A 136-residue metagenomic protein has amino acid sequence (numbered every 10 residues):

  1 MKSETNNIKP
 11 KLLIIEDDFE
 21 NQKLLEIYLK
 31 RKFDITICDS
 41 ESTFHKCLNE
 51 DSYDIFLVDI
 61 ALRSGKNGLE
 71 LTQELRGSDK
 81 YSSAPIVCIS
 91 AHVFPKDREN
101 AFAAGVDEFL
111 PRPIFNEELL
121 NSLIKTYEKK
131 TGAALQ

Functional and structural regions predicted by a protein language model:
D18-I37, E41-S42: Two-component/phosphorelay signaling modules centered on CheY-like receiver
D51-L62: Active-site beta3 strand of CheY-like receiver
S52-D54, K80-P85: His-Asp phosphorelay/catalytic-motif detector in bacterial-type signaling
N67-S82: Short amphipathic alpha-helix used as the core "switch/output" element in two-component signaling
E70, V93-E108, N121: Alpha4 helix (beta4-alpha4-beta5 surface) of REC/receiver domains from two-component response regulators
I114-I124: C-terminal output helix
I124-Q136: The C-terminal output helix
